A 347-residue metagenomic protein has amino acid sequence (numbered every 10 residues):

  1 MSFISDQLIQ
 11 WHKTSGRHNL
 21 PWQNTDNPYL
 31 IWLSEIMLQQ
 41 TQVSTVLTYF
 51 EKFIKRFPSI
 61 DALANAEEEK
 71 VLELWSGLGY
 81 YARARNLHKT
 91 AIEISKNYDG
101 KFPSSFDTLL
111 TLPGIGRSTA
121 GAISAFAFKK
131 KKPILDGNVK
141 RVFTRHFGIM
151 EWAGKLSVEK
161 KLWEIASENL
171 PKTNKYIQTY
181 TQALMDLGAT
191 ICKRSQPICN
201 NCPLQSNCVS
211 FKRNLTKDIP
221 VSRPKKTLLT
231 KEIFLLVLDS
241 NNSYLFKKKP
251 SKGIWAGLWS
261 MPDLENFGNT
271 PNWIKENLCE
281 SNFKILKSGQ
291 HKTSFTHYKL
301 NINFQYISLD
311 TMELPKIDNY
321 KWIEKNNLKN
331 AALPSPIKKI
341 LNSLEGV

Functional and structural regions predicted by a protein language model:
M1-H18, Q23-N24, D186-V347: Intrinsically disordered, low-complexity, charged terminal extensions of DNA damage-control enzymes
S2-I198, L204-R213, C279: Catalytic cores of DNA base-excision repair glycosylases
